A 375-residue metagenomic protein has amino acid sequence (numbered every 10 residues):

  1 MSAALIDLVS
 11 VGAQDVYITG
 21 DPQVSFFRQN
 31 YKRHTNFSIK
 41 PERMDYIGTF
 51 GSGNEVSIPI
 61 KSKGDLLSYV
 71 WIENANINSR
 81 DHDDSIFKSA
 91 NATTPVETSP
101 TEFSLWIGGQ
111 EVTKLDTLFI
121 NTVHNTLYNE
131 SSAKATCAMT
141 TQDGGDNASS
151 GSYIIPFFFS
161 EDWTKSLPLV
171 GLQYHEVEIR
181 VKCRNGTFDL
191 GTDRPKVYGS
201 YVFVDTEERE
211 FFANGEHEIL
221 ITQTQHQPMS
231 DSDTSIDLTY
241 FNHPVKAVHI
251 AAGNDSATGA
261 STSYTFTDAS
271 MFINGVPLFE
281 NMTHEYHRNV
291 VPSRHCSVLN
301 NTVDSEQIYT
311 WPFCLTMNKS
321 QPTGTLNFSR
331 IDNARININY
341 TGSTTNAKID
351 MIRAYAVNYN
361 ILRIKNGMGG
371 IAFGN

Functional and structural regions predicted by a protein language model:
M1-N375: Short, low-complexity Pro/Thr/Gly
